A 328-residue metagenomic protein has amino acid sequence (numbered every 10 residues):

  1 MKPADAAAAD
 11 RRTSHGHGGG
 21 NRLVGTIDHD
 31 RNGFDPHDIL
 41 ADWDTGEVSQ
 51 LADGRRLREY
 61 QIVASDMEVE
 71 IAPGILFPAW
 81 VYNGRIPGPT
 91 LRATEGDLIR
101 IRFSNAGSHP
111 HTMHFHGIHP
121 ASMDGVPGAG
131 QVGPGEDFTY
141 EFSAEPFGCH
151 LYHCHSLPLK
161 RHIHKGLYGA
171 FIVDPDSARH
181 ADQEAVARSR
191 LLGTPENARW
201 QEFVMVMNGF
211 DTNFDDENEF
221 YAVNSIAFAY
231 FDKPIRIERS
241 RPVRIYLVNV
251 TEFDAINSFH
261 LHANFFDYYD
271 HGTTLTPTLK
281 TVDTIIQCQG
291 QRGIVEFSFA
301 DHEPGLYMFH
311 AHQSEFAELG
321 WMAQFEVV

Functional and structural regions predicted by a protein language model:
M1-V328: Copper-binding active sites and cupredoxin-like electron-transfer domains, recognizing His/Cys-rich ligand loops
